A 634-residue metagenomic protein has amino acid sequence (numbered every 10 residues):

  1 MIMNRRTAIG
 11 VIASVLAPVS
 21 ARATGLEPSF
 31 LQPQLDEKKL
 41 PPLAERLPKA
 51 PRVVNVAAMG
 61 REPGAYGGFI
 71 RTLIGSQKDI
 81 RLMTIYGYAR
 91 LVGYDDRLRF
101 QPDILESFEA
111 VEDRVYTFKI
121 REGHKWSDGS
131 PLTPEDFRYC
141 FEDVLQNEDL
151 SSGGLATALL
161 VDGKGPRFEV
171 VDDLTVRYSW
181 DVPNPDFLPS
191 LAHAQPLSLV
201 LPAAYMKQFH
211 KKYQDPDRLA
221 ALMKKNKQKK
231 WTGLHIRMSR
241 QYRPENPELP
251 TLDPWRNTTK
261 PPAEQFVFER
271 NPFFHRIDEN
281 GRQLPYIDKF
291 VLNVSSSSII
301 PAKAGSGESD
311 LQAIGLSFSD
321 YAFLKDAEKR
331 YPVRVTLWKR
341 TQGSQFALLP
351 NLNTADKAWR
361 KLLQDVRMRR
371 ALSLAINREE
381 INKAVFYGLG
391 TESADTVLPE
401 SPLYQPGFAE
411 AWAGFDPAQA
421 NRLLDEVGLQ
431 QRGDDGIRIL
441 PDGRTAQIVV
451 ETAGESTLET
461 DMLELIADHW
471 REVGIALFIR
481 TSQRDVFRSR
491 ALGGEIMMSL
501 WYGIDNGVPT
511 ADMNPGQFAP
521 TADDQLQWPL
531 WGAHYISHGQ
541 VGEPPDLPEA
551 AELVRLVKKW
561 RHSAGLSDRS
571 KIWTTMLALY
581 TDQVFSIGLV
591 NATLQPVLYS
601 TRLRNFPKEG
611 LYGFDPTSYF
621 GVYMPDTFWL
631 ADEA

Functional and structural regions predicted by a protein language model:
M1-V15: N-terminal secretory signal peptides and thylakoid transit peptides that target proteins across membranes
E27, P33-E37, P41-E112, M238: N-terminal lobe/hinge region of extracytoplasmic solute-binding protein
R52-V53, A203, L249, W255-F266 (+6 more regions): Detector for C-terminal structural segments
A57-M59, G64-I85, I104, F187-Q195 (+2 more regions): A structural "hinge/loop" feature
E106-S151, R177, K303, L362-Q364: Aromatic- and charge-enriched surface segment that lines or borders ligand/interaction sites
R121, Y242-N246, F273-L324, E464-A467 (+2 more regions): Ligand-site clamp/hinge motif
C140, V144, E148-G154, F168-E169 (+7 more regions): Extracellular/periplasmic solute-recognition and catalytic clefts
A156-H235: Surface-exposed binding/hinge segments that line and control ligand-binding clefts or catalytic entry sites
